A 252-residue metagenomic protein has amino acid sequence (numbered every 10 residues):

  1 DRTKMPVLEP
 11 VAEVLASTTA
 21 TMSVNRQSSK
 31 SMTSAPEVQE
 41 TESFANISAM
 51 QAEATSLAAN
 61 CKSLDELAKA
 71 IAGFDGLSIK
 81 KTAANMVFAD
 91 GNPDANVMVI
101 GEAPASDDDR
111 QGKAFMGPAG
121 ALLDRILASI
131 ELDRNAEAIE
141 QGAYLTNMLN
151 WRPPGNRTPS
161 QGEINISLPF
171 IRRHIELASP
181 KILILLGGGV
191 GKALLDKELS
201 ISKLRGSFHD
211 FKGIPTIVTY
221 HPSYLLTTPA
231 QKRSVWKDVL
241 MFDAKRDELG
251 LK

Functional and structural regions predicted by a protein language model:
D1-K252: A polyanion-binding, active-site-adjacent surface
